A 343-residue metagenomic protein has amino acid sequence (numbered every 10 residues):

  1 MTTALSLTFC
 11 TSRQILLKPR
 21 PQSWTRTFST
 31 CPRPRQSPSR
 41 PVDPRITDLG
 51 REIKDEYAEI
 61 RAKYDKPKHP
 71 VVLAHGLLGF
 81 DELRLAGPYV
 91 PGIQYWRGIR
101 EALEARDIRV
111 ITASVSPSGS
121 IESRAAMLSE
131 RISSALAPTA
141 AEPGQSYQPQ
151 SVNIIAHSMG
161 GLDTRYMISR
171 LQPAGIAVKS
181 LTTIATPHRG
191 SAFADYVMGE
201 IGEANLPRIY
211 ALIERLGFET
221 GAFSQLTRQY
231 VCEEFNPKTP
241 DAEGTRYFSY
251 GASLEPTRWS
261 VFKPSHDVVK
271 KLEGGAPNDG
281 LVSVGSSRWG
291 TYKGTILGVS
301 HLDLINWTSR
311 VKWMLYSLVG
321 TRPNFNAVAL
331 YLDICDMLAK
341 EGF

Functional and structural regions predicted by a protein language model:
M1-D43: N-terminal mitochondrial targeting presequence
R45, L49-K66: Short amphipathic alpha-helices and their capping/turn segments at secondary-structure boundaries
D65-V152: Active-site catalytic motif of lipid deacylating hydrolases and related acyltransferases
H75, A126-T239, D279: Serine-dependent carboxylesterase/thioesterase catalytic core of lipase-like alpha/beta-hydrolase/SGNH enzymes
L77-G79, P117-S118, G161, P187-R189 (+3 more regions): Short, solvent-exposed loop/turn segments at secondary-structure junctions
F80-E82, S120-E122, L162-T164, R189-F193 (+3 more regions): Short catalytic/ligand-binding loop motif for oxyanion handling, primarily in non-cytosolic enzymes, centered on
P88-P91, R170-P173, V197-I201, H266 (+1 more regions): Glycine-rich, phosphate-binding/catalytic loops in enzymes
A242-F343: C-terminal catalytic-base region of ester-bond hydrolases, centering on the histidine of the charge-relay
